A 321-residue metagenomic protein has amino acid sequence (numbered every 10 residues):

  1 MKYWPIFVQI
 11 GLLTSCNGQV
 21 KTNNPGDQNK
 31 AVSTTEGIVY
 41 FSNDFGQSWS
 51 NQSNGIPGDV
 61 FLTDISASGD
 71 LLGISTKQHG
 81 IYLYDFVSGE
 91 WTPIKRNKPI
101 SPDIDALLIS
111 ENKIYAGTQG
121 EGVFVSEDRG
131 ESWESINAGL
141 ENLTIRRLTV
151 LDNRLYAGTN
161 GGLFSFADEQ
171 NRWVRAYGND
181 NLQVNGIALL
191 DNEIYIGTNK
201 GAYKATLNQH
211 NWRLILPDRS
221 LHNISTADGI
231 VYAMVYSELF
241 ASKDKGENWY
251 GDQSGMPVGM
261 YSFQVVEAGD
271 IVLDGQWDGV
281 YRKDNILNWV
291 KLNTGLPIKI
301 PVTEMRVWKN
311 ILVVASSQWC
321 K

Functional and structural regions predicted by a protein language model:
P5-T14: Bacterial N-terminal signal peptides
N17-G58, I65-A67, L72, F86 (+4 more regions): An edge-strand/N-cap motif at the start of beta-rich repeat modules
T22-G26, S53-S68, K95-S110, N137-L151 (+4 more regions): Short coil-to-beta transitions that initiate beta-strands within beta-rich domains
G37-V39, Q78-I81, G120-V123, G161-F164 (+4 more regions): Loop/turn residues immediately N-terminal
S42-N43, L83-Y84, S126-E127, S165-A167 (+5 more regions): Conserved Ser/Thr-centered positions that define the repeating blades of beta-propeller domains
Q47-S50, S88-T92, E131-E134, Q170-V174 (+3 more regions): Beta-strand initiation motifs
